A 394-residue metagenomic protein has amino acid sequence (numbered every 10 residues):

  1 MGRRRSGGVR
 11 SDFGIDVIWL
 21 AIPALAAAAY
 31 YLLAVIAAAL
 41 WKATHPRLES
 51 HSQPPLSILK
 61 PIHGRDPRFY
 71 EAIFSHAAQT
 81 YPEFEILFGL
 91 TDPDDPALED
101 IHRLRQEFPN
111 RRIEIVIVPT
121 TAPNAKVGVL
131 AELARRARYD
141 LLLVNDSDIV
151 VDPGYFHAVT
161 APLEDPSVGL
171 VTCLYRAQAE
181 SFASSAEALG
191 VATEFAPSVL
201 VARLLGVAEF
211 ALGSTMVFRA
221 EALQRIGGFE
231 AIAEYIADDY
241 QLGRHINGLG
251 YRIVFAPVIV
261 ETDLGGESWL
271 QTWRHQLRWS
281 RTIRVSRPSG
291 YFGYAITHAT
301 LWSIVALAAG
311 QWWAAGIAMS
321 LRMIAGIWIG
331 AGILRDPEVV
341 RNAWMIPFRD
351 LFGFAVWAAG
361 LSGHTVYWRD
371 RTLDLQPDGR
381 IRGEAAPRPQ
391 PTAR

Functional and structural regions predicted by a protein language model:
R4-S52, A188, P197-V201: N-terminal membrane-anchoring/stem segments of glycan-assembly enzymes
I18, L25-A26, I36, L40 (+2 more regions): Membrane-embedded multi-pass helical conduit in multi-pass membrane proteins, especially envelope-biosynthetic
P54-L59, E85, Q241: Cell-envelope/extracellular polymer assembly enzymes that use nucleotide-activated donors
I73-T121: Acidic donor-binding segment of Leloir-type glycosyltransferases
P96, D146-P162: Acidic donor-binding/catalytic loop of UDP-sugar-dependent glycosyltransferases, especially processive GT2
L130, L142: Short aromatic/hydrophobic "clamp" motif used to bind/position activated sugar donors
R138-D140, A211-I226: Conserved nucleotide-sugar donor-binding and metal-coordinating catalytic region shared by glycosyltransferases
L163-F195, E221-Q224, F229-G290, D378-R380: Catalytic donor/gating beta->alpha subdomain of glycosyltransferases that bind UDP-sugars
